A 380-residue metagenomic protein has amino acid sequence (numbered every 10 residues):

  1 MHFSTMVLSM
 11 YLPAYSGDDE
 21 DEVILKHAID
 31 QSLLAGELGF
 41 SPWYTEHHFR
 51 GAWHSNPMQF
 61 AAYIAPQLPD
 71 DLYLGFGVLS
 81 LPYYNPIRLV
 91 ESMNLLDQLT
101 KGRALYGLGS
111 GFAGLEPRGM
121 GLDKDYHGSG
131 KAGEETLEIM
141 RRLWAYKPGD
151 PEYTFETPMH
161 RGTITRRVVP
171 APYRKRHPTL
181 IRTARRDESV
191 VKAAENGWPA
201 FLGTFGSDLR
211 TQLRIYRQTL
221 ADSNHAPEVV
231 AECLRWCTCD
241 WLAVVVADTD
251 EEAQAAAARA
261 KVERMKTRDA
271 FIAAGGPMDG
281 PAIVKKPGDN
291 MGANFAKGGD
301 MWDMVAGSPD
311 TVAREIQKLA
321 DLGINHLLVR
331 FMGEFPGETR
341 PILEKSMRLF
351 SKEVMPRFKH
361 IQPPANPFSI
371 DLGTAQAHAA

Functional and structural regions predicted by a protein language model:
M1-D21, Y83-F155, P199-L202, G206-D208: Flexible, glycine-rich active-site loops centered on histidine and acidic residues that chelate a metal or position
M1-F76, H177-P178, F368-T374, A380: N-terminal beta1-alpha1-beta2 module of alpha/beta enzyme domains
F3-V7, P42-T45, L72-G77, A104-L108 (+4 more regions): Hydrophobic faces of well-ordered beta-strands that scaffold small-molecule active sites in alpha/beta enzyme cores
V7, E37, Y126-V169, L209-N325 (+1 more regions): An alpha-helical appendage that flanks or caps ligand/catalytic pockets
S9-K26, G77-I87, R174-R185, V244-A247 (+1 more regions): Active-site mouth loops of central-metabolism enzymes
P42-Y63, S80, T204-G206, F331-E344: Glycine-rich, proline-tolerant flexible connector loops at the mouths of alpha/beta enzymes
E46, I64, L96, M140 (+7 more regions): Conserved, mostly hydrophobic/aromatic
H54-F76, A132, E344-P363: Alpha-helix-loop-beta-strand connector modules within alpha/beta enzyme cores
